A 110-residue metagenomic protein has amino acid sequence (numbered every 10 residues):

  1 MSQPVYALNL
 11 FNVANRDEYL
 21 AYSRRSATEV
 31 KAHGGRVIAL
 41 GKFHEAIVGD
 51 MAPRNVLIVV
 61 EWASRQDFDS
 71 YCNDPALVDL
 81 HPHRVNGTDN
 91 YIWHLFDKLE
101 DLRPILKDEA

Functional and structural regions predicted by a protein language model:
M1-L77, H94-A110: Short S/T/G/P-rich N-terminal loop/turn motif that feeds into the first structured element of a domain
V78-T88: C-terminal structural segments of small proteins and small subunits
